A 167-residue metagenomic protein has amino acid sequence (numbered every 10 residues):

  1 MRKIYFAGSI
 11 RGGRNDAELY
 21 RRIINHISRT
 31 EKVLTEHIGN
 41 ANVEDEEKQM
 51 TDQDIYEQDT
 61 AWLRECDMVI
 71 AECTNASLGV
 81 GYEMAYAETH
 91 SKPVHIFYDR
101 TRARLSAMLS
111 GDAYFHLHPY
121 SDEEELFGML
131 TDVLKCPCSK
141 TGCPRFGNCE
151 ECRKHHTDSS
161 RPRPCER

Functional and structural regions predicted by a protein language model:
M1-V133: Conserved catalytic or regulatory cores that recognize and/or transform ribose-phosphate-containing ligands
T131-R167: Cysteine-centered metal-binding/redox modules
